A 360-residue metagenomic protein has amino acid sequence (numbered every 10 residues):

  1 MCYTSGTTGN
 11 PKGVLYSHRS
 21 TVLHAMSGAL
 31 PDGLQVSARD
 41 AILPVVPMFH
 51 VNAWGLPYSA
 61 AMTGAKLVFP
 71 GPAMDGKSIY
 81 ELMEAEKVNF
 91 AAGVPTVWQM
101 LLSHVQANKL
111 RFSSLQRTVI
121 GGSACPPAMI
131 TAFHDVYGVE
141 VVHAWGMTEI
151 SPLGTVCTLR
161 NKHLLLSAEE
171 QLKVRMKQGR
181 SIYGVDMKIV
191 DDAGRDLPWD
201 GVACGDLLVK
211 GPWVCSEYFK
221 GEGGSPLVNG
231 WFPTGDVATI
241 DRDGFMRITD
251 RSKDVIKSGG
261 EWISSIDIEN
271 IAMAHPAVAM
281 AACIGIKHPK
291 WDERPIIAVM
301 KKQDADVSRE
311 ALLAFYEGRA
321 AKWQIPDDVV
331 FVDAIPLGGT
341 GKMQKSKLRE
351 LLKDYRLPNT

Functional and structural regions predicted by a protein language model:
M1-L23: Conserved AMP-binding A3 loop
T4-T7, L15, I42, M48 (+9 more regions): Conserved S/T- and glycine-rich ATP-binding loop of Class I adenylate-forming
V22-A41, F49-N89, H104, T155 (+1 more regions): Conserved AMP-binding/adenylation subdomain of ANL enzymes
V45-H50, S123: Conserved AMP-binding
M62, A85-G93, L102-K173, D186 (+1 more regions): Gly/Ser/Thr-rich phosphate-binding loop
A91, G211, S216-E217, V237-Q324 (+3 more regions): AMP-binding/adenylate-forming catalytic core of the ANL superfamily
G138, A168-R175, R195, D200-V202 (+5 more regions): Conserved ANL (AMP-binding/adenylate-forming) active-site segment centered on the GW(Y/F)…HTG consensus within
S181-L208, R242-D243, A305-R309, Q344: Conserved beta-loop-beta connector loops within the AMP-binding
